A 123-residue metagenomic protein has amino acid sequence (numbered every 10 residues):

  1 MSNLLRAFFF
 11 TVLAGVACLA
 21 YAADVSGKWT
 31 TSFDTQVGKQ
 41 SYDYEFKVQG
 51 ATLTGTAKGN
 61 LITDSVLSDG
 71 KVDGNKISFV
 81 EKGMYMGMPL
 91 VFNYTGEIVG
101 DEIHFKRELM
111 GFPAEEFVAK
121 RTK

Functional and structural regions predicted by a protein language model:
M1-F9: Bacterial N-terminal signal peptides that target proteins for export
F8-T11, W29: Hydrophobic alpha-helical segments with strong N-terminal bias
A23-G100, H104-K123: Central antiparallel beta-sheet cores of small beta-barrel/beta-sandwich binding domains
